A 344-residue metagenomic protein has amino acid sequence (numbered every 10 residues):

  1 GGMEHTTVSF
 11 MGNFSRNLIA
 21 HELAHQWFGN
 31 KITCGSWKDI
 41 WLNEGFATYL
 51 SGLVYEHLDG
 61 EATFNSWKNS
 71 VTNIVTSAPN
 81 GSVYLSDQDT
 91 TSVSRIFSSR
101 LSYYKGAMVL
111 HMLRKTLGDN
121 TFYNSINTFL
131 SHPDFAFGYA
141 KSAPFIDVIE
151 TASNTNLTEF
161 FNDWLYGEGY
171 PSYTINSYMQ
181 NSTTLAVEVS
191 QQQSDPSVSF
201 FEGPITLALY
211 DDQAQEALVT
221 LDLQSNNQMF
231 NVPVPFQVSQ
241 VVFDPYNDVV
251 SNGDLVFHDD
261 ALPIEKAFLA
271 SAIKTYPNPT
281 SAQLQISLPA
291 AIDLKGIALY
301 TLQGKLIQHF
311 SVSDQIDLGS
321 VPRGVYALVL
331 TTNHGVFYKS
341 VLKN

Functional and structural regions predicted by a protein language model:
G1-D39, L50, V93-F97, V241: Juxtacatalytic substrate-recognition/specificity segment
M11-G12, Q224-N227, F310-Q315: Short, solvent-exposed loop/turn segments in extracellular or other extracytoplasmic domains
E44-M108, M112, T116, F135-A136: Acidic/His/Gly-enriched intrinsically disordered linker/tail segments that often contain short helix/coil "MoRF-like"
S99-V187: Amphipathic alpha-helical substructures
P171-Y173, S177-Q224, F230-V242, K295-L299: Beta-strand-rich binding/interaction modules
F236-V249, Y326-T331: Short, aromatic- and glycine-rich surface loops/edge beta-strands on solvent-exposed regions
N247-L262, V336-N344: Edge beta-strands of extracellular beta-sandwich domains
E265-Y276, T280-N344: C-terminal outer-membrane/trafficking sorting elements
